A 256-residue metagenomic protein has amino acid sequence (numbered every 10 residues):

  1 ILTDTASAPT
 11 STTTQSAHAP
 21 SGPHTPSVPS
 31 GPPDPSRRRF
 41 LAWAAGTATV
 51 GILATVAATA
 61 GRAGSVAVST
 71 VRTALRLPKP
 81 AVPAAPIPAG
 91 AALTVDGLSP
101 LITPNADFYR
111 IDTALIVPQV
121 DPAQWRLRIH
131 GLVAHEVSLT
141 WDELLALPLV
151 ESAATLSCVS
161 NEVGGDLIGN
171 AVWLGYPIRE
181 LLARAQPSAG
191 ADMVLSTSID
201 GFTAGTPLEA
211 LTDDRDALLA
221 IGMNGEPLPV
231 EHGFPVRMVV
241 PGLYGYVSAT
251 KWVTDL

Functional and structural regions predicted by a protein language model:
I1, A63-S65, S69-L256: Structured, non-membrane catalytic/scaffold regions adjacent to prosthetic-group chemistry
I1-A6, A42-R62: Hydrophobic alpha-helical membrane segments, chiefly transmembrane helices and signal peptide h-regions, characterized
I1-D34: Secretory targeting signals
T5, P23, A44, P78-P80: Low-complexity, intrinsically disordered/propeptide-like segments
T13, S36, G51-S65, V71: Hydrophobic multi-pass inner-membrane translocation pores used for secretion and envelope-lipid/glycan export
P26-A48: N-terminal secretory signal peptides and thylakoid transit peptides that target proteins across membranes
